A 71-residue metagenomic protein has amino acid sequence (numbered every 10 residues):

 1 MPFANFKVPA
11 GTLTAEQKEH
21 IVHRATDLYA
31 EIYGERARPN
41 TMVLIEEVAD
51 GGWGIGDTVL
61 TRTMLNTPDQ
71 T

Functional and structural regions predicted by a protein language model:
P2-T71: A domain-level signal for the structural core that forms small-molecule/cofactor-binding pockets and catalytic centers
